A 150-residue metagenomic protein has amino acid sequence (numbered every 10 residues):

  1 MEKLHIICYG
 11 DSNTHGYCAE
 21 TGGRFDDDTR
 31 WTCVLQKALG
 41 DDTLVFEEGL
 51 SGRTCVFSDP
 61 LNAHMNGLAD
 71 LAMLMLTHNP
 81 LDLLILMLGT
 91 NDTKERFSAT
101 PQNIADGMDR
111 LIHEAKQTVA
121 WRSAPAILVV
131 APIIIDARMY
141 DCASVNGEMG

Functional and structural regions predicted by a protein language model:
M1-E2, D41, M65-G150: Alpha-helical cap/lid subdomain in secreted, periplasmic, or secretory-pathway luminal O-acyl-processing enzymes
M1-L50, V56-L61, L74-H78, L84: Serine-esterase "nucleophile elbow" of acetyl-processing enzymes
N13-G16, G52-R53, T90-T93, I135: A short, flexible beta-alpha/helix-coil linker loop
G49-G52, V129-A131: A general secondary-structure junction signal
